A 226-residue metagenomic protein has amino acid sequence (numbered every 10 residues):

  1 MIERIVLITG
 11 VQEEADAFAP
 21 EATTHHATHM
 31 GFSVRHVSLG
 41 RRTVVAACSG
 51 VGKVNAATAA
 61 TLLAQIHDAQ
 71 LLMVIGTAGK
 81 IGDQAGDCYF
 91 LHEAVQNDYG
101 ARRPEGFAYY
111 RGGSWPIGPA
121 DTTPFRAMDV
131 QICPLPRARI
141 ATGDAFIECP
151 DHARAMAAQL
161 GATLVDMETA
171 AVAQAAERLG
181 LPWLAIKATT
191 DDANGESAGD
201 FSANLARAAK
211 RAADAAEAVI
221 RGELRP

Functional and structural regions predicted by a protein language model:
M1-T61: N-terminal short beta-loop-beta anion/metal-coordinating cradle
V6, Q70-M73: Structural motif
V45-G50, R139-T142, I186: Active-site-proximal beta-strand elements of phosphoester/diester hydrolases
Q65-Q70, L179-L181: Glycine-rich phosphate-binding loop signature in dinucleotide/nucleotide-binding domains
T77, I81-L160: Mid-sequence, gly/pro-rich, charge-dense loop/helix-turn segments that line enzyme active sites
A145-A198: A C-terminal functional module that forms or caps the active site or interfaces directly with catalytic machinery
N194-P226: His/Asp/Glu-rich mid-to-C-terminal helical/loop segments that flank catalytic regions of hydrolases
